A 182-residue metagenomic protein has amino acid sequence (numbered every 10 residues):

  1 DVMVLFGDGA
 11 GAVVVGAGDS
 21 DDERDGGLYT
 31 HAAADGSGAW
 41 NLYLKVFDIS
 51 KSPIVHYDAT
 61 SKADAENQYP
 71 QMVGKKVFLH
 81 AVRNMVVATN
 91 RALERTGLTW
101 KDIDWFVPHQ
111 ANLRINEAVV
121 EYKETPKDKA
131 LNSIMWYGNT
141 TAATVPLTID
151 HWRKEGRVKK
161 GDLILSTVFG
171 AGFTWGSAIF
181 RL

Functional and structural regions predicted by a protein language model:
D1-L79, R83, V87, L182: Condensing-enzyme catalytic core mediating Claisen C-C bond formation in acyl metabolism
V82, V86-V87, L93, D104-L182: Claisen-condensing/thiolase-fold acyl-transfer catalytic domains that form or cleave C-C bonds in fatty acid
G97-D102: Short, surface-exposed connector motifs at secondary-structure boundaries
